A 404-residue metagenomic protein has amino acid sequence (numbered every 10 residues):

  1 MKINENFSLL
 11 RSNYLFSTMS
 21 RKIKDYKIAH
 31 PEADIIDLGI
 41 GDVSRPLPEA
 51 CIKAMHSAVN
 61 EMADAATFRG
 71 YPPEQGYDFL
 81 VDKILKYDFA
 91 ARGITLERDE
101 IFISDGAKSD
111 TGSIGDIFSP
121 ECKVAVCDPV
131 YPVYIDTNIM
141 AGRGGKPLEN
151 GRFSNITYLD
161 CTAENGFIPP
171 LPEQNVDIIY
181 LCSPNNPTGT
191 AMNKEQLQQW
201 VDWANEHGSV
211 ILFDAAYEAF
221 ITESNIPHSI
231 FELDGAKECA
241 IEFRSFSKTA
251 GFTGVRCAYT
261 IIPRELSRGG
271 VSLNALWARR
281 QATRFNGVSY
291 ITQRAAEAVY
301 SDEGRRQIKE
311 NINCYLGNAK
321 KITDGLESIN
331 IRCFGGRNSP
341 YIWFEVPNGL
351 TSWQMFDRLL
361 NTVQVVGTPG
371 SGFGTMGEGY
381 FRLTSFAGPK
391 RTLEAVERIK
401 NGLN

Functional and structural regions predicted by a protein language model:
K2-D105, V299-D302: N-terminal small-domain helix-loop-helix segment of the aminotransferase-like
H30, A141, E206-H207, I329 (+1 more regions): Helix C-cap/helix->beta junction micro-motif
A66-W203, E218-L233, I241: Conserved core of the PLP fold type I
K86, A90, K146, G349-L350 (+3 more regions): PLP-dependent enzyme catalytic core of the Aspartate aminotransferase-like
V126, F213, G367-P369: Hydrophobic residues in well-ordered beta-strands that form the structural core
E232-N313, K320, G402: Conserved core segment of the aminotransferase class I/II
Q293, E297, I312-T323, C333-E345 (+1 more regions): Conserved glycine-rich beta-strand-loop-beta hairpin in the small C-terminal domain of fold type I
